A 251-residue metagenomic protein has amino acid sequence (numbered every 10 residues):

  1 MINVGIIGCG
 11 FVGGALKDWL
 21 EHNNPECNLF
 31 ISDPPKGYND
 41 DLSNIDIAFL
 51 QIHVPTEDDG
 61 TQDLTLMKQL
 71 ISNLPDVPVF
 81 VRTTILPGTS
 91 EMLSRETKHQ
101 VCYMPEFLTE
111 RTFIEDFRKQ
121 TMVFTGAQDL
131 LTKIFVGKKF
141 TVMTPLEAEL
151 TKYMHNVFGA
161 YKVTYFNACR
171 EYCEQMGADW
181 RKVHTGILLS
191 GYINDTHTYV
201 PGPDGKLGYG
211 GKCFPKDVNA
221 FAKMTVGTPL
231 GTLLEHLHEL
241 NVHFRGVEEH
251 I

Functional and structural regions predicted by a protein language model:
M1-S43: NAD(P)+-binding Rossmann beta1-loop-alpha1 motif at the extreme N-terminus of oxidoreductases
L16, D41, D59-G60, T89-M92 (+1 more regions): Short glycine-/acidic-enriched loop or helix-start segments at secondary-structure transitions that form or flank
P25-E26, Y38-D46, L74-P78, R95-Q100 (+2 more regions): Short glycine/proline-enriched coil/turn segments at helix->beta-strand junctions
Y38-P78: Rossmann-like NAD(P)-binding element
D40-L42, I114-F117, V200-K206: Solvent-exposed alpha-helices and their adjacent loops that cap or buttress functional pockets in soluble metabolic
I52, P78, T84-K152, F221: Rossmann-fold dinucleotide-binding core
E149, T164-I251: Interdomain hinge/lid region at the active-site interface of Rossmann-like NAD(P)-dependent oxidoreductases
